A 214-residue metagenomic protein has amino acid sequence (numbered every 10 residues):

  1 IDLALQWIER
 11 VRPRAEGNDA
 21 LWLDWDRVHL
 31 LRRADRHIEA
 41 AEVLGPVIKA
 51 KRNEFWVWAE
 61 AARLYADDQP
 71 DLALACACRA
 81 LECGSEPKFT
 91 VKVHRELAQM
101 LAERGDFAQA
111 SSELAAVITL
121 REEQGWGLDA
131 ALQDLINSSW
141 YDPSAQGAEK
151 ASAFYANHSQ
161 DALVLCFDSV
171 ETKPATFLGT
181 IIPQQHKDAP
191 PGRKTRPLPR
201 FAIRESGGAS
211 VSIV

Functional and structural regions predicted by a protein language model:
A15-W25, K51-A59, K88-H94: Generic helix N-cap/helix-start motif at coil->alpha-helix transitions
D26, E60, E96-Q99, E103 (+2 more regions): "A position-specific structural signal for the A-helix of alpha-solenoid helical repeats
A34, D67-D68, R104: Structural motif corresponding to the intra-repeat A-B loop/turn of tetratricopeptide repeats
C78-C83, A102-W126: TPR/TPR-like (Sel1-like) alpha-helical repeat modules
A145-P197: Structural detector for short beta-strands of small beta-barrel domains
L198-V214: Beta-strand/loop nucleic-acid-binding surfaces
